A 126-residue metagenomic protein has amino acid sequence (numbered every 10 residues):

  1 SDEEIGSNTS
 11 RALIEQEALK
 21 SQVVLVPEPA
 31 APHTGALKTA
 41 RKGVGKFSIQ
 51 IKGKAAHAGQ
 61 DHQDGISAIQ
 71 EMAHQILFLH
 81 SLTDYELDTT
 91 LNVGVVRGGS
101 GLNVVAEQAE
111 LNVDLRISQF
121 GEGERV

Functional and structural regions predicted by a protein language model:
S1-A40: Acidic/histidine-rich catalytic neighborhood of metal-dependent amide-processing enzymes
P29-T34, T39, G45-V126: Metal-dependent amide/peptide-bond hydrolase catalytic core, centered on the "pita-bread" metallohydrolase fold
